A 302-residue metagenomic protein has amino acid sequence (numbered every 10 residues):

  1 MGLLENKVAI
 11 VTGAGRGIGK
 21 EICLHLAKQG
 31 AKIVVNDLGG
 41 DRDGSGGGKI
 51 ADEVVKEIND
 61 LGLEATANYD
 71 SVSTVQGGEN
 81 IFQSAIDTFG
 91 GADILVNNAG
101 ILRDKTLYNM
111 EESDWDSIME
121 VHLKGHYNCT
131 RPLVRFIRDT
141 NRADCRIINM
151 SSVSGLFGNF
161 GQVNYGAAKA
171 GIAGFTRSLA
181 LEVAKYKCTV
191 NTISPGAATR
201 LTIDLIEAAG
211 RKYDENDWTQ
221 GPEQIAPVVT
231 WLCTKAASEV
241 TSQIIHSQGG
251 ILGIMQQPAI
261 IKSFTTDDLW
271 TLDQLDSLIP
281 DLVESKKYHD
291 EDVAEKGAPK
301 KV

Functional and structural regions predicted by a protein language model:
G2-V35: Canonical Rossmann dinucleotide-binding motif of NAD(H)/NADP(H)-dependent dehydrogenases/reductases, specifically
E5, L61-E64, S84-N97, R103 (+1 more regions): A glycine-rich helix->loop->beta "capping" turn within Rossmann-like NAD(P)(H)-dependent oxidoreductase domains
L26, G91-D93, A173, A180-A198 (+1 more regions): Conserved Rossmann-fold SDR core element
T106-L107, E111-M119: Substrate-binding pocket helix/loop in short-chain dehydrogenase/reductase
T130, A168, T176: Active-site helix of classical SDR
S152: Residue(s) in the substrate-gating loop at a strand-loop-helix junction that position the organic substrate next
T192, K212-V302: C-terminal helical subdomain
